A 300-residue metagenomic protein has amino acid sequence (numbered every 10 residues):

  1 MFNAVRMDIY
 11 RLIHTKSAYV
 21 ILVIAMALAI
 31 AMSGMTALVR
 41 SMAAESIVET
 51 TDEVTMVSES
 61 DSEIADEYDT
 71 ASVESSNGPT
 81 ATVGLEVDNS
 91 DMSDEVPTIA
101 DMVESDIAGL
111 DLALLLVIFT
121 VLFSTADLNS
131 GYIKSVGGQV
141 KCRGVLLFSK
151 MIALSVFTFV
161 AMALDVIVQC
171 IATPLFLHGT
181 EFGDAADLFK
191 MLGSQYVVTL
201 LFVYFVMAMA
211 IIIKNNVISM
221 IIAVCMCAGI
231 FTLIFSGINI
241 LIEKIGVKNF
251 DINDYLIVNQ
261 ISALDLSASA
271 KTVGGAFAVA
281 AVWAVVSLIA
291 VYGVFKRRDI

Functional and structural regions predicted by a protein language model:
M1-M26: Aromatic- and glycine-rich beta-strand/loop motifs that create alpha-glucan
R11-L12, V282-I300: Junction motif at the cytosolic side of a transmembrane helix
T15-K16, K141-C142, K214-N216: Short loop-to-helix capping motifs
L22-F123, L147-S219, A223-V224, A228-T232 (+3 more regions): Secretory targeting signals
T120-Q139, R143-G144, M151: Transmembrane helix boundary and interhelical loop/hinge segments in multi-pass membrane proteins
F235-D254: Extracellular/periplasmic helix-loop junction at the C-terminal end of a transmembrane helix in multi-pass membrane
